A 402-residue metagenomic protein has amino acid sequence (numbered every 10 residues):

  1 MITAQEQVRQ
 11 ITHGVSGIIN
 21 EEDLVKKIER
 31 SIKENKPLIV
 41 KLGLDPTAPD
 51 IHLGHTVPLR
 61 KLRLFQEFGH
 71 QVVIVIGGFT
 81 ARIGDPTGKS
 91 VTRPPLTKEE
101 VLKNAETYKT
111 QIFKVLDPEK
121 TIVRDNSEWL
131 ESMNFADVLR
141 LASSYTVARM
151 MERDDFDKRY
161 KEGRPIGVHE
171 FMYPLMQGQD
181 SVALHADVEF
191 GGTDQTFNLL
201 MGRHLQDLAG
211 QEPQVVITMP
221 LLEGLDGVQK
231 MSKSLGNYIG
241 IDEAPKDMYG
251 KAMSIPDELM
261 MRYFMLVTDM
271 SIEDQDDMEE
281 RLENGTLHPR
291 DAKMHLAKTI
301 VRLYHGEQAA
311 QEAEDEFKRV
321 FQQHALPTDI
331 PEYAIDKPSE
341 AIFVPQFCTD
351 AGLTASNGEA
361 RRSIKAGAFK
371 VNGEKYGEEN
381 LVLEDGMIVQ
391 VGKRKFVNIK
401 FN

Functional and structural regions predicted by a protein language model:
M1-I39: Positively charged, low-complexity intrinsically disordered leader regions
V15, P95-T218: Divalent-metal (Mg2+/Mn2+/Ca2+)-assisted nucleotide/phosphate chemistry catalytic cores
L24-P86, F190-T196, G202: N-terminal catalytic cores of NTP/NDP-binding nucleotidyl/phosphoryl-transfer enzymes
N35-L44, V72, Y173-A183, P289-A292: Short, hydrophobic/aliphatic alpha-helical segments
P58-L62, L175, N198-Q206, I300 (+1 more regions): Buried hydrophobic packing segments
R63, V73-I112: Active-site rim/loop-helix segments in enzyme catalytic domains that contact anionic ligands
G84-G88, M133-L139, G227-M231: Short acidic, glycine/serine/threonine-rich loops at helix termini
L205-N402: Conserved nucleotide- and phosphate/pyrophosphate-binding catalytic cores in adenylate/nucleotidyl-handling enzymes
